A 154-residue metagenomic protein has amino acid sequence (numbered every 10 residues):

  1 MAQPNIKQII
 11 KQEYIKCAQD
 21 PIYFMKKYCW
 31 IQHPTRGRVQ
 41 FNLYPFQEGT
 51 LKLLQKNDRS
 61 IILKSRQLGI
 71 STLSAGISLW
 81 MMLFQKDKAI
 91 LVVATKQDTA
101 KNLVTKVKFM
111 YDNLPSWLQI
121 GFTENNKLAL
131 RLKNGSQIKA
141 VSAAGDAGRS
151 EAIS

Functional and structural regions predicted by a protein language model:
A2-S154: Phosphate/NTP-binding elements of NTP-utilizing enzymes
